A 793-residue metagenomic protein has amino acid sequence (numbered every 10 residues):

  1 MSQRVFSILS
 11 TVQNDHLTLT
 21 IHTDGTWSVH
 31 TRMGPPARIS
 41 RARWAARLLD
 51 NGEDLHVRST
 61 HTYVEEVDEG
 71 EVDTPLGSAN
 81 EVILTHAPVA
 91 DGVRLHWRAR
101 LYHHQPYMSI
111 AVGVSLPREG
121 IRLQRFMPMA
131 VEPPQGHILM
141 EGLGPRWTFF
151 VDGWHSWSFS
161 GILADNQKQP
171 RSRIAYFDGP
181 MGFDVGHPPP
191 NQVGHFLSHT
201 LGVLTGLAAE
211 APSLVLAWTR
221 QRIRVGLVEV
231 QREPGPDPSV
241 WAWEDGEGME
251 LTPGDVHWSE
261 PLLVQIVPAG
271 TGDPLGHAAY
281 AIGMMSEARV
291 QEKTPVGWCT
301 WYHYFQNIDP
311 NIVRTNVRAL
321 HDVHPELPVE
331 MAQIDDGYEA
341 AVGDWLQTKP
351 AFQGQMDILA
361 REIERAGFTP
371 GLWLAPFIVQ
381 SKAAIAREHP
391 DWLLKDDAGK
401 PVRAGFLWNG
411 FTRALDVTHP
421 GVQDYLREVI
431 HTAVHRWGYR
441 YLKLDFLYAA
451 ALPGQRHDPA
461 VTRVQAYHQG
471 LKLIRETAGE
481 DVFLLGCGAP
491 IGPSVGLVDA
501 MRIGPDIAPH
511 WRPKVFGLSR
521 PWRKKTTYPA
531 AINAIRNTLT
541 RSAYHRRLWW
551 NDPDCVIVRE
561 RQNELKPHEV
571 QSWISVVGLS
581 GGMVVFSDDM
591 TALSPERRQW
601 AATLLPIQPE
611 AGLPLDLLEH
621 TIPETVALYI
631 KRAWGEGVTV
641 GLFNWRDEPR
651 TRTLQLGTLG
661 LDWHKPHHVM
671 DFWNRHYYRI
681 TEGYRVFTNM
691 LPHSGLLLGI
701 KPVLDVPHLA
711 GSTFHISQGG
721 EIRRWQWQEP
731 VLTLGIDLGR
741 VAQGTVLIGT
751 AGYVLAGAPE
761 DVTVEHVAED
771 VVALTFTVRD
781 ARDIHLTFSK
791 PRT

Functional and structural regions predicted by a protein language model:
R4, I8-L17, H30-H86, V93-R224: Polysaccharide-binding surfaces and accessory modules of carbohydrate-active proteins
V5, R43-A45, L55-V57, T62-E69 (+2 more regions): Non-catalytic C-terminal accessory domains or segments of carbohydrate-active enzymes
Q13, V89, P117, R173-T294 (+2 more regions): Beta-strand-rich recognition/accessory modules
M108, L204, W573, V577-S580 (+4 more regions): Carbohydrate-binding surface patches
V131-R146, G657-N674, I748-D761: Solvent-exposed beta-hairpin/edge-strand motifs
T294-H431, W437-P459: Aromatic-lined carbohydrate-binding/catalytic grooves of carbohydrate-active enzymes
I385-D424, Q469-L593, E619: Glycan-recognition surfaces
Q571, S575-L618, F643, M670-E721: Catalytic cores of secreted or luminal carbohydrate-active enzymes
